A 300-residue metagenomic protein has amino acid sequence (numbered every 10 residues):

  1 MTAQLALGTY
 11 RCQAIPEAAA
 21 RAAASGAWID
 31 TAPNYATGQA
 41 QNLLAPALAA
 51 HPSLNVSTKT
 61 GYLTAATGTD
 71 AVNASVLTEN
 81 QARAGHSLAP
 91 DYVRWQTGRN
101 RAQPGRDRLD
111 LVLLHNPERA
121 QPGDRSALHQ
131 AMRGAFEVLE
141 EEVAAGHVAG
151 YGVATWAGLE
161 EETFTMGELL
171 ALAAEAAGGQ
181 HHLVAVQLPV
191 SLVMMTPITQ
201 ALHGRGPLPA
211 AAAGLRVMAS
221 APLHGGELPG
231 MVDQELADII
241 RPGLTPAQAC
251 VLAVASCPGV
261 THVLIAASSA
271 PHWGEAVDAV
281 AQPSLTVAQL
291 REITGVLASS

Functional and structural regions predicted by a protein language model:
L5-A19, A23, A27, P33-Q39 (+2 more regions): Beta/alpha (TIM)-barrel catalytic core signal, keyed to glycine-rich beta->alpha loops juxtaposed to Asp/Glu that bind
A36-T58, R133-E137: Aromatic-lined substrate-binding rim segments of carbohydrate-active enzymes
P52-L54, D107-L111, G150, H181-L183: Short acidic capping loops at alpha-helix termini that bridge into adjacent secondary structure
L54-A65, V186-L188: A short, structured active-site edge motif that brings together acidic residues
A66-S87, R119-S126, V232: Surface-exposed, active-site-proximal loop segments in enzymatic domains
A84-Q96: Glycine-rich anion/phosphate-binding loops
R101: Internal, well-ordered alpha/beta segment that forms a basic, Gly-enriched binding/recognition surface
